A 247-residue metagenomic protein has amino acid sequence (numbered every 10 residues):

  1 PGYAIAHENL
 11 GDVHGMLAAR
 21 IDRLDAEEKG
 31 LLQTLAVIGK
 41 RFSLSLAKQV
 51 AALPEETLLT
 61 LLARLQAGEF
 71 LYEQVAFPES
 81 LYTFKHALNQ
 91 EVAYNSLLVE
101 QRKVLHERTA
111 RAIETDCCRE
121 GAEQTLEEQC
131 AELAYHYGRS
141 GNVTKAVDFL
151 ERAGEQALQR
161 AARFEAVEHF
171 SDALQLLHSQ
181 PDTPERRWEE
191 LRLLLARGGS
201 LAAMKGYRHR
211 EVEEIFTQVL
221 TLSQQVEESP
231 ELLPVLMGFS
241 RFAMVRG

Functional and structural regions predicted by a protein language model:
P1-E168, D172-P181: Short secondary-structure boundary elements
V92, Y135, R152-Q159, Q175 (+2 more regions): Tandem amphipathic alpha-helical repeat scaffolds
E123-Q124, D182-E185, G206-R210: Short coil/turn and helix-start
E128, A161, E185-W188, Y207: A structural signal for alpha-helical segments
T144, F164, R210-E213, T217 (+1 more regions): Residue register within tetratricopeptide repeats
S171, L177-Q180, E190, L195 (+4 more regions): Glycine/alanine-rich phosphate-binding loops at beta-alpha junctions
Q225-V226: Structural marker of alpha-solenoid helical repeat scaffolds
